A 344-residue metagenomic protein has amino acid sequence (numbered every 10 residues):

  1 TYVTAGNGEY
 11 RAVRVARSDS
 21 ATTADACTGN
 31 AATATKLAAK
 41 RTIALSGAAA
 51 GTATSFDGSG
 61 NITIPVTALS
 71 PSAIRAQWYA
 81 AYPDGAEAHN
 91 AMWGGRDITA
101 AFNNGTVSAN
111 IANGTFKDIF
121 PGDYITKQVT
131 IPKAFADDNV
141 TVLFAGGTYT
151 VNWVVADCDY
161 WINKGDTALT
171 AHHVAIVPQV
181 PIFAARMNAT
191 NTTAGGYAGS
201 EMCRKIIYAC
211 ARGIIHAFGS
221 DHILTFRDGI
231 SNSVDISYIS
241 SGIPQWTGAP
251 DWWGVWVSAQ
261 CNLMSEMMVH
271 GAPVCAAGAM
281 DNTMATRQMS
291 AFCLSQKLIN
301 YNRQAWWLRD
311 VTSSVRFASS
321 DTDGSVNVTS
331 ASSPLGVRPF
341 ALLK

Functional and structural regions predicted by a protein language model:
T1-Q77: Fibrous stalk/shaft segments of extracellular and virion attachment machinery
I74-K344: Collagenous Gly-X-Y triple-helix signature in extracellular proteins
